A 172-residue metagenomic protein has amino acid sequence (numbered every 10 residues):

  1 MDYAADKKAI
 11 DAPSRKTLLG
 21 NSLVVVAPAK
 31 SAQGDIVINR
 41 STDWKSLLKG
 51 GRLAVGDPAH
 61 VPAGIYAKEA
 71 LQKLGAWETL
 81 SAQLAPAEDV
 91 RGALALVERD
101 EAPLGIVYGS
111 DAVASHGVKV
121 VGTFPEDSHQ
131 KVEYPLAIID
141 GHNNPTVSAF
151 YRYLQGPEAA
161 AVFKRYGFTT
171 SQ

Functional and structural regions predicted by a protein language model:
M1-Q172: Exported/periplasmic ABC-transporter solute-binding proteins
